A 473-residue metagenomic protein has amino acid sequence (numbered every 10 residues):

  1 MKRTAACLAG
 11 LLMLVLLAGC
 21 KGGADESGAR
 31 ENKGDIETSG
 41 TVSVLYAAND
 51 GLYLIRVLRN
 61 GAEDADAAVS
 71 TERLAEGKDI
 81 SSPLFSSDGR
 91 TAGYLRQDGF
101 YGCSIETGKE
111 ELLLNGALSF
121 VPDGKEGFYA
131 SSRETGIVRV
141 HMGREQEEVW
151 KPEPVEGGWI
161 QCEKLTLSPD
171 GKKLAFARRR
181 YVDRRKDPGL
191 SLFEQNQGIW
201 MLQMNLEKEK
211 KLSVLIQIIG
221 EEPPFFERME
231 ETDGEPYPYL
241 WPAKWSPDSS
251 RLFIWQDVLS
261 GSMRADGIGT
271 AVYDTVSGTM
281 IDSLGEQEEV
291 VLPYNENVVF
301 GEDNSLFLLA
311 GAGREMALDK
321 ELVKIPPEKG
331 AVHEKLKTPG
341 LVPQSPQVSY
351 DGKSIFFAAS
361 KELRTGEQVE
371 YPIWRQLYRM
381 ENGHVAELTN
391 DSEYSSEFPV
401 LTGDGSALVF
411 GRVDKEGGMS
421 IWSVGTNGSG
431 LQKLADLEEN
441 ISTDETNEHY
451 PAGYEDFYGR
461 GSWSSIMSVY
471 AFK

Functional and structural regions predicted by a protein language model:
T4-A24: Sec-dependent N-terminal signal peptides of Gram-positive bacterial secreted proteins and lipoproteins
C20-K473: Sequence signature of WD/YWTD-type beta-propeller architectures
